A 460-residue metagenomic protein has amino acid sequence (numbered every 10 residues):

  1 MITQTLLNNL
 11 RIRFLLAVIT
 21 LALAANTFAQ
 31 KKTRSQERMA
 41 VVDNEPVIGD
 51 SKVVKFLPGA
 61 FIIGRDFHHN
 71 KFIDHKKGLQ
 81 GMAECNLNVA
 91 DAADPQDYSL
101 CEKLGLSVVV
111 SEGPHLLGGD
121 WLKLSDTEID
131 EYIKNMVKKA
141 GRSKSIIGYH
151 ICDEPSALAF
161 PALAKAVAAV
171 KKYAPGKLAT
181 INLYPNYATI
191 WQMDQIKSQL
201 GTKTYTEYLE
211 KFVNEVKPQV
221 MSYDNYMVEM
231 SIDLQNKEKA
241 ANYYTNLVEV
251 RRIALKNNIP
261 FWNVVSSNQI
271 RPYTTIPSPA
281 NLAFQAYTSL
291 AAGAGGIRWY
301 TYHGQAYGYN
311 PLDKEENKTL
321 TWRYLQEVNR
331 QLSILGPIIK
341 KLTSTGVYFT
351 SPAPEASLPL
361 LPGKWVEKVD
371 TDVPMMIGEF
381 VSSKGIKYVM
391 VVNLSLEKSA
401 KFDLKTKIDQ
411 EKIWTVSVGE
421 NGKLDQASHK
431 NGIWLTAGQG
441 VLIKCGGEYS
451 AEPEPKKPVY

Functional and structural regions predicted by a protein language model:
I2-L15: Bacterial N-terminal signal peptides that target proteins for export
T5-L6, L23, N88, M390: Intrinsic disorder/low-complexity signature
R13-A24: Bacterial N-terminal signal peptides
N26-A29: Sec/Tat signal peptide C-region and signal peptidase I cleavage site
K31-E411, T415-Y460: Glycan-processing catalytic domains of CAZymes
